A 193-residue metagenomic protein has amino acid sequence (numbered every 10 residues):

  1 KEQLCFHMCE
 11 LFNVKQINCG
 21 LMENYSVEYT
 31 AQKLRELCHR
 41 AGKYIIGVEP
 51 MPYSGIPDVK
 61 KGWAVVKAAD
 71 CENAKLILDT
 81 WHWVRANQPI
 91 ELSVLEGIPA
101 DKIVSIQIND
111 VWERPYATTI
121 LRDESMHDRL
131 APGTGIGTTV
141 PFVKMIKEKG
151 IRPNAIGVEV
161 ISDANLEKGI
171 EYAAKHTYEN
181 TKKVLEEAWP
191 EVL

Functional and structural regions predicted by a protein language model:
K1-L76, R85, V140, G169-Y172 (+3 more regions): Active-site acidic/histidine proton-transfer and metal-coordination neighborhood in alpha/beta enzyme cores
C9, I46, D79, I106 (+3 more regions): Conserved, mostly hydrophobic/aromatic
G20, N109, E159: Conserved residues at the C-terminal ends of beta-strands
Y25, G137, A164: Short alpha-helical
P52, H82, D110-E113, S162: Short, glycine/acidic-enriched loop or turn micro-motifs at the edges of active sites
V59, V84-P153, E167-Y172: Gly/Pro-rich active-site loop or hairpin
P153-I161: Substrate-binding cleft of secreted/luminal carbohydrate-active enzymes
E159-V160, P190-L193: Short, flexible loop/turn segments with low-complexity composition
